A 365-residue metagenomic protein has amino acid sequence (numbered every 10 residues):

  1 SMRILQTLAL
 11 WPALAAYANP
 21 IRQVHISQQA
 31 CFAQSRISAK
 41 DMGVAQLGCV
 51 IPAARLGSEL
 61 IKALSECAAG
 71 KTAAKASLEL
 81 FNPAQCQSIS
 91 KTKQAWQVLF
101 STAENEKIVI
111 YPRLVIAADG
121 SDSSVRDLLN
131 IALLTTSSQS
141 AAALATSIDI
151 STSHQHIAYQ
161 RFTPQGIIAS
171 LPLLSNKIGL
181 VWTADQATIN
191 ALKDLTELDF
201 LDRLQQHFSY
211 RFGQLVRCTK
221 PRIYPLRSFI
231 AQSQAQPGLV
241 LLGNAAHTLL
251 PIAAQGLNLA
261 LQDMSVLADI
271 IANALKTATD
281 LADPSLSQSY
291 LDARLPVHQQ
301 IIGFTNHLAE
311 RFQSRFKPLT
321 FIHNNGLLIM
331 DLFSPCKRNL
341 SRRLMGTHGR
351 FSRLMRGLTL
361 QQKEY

Functional and structural regions predicted by a protein language model:
S1-I21: Glycine-rich FAD cofactor-binding loop and adjacent beta-loop-alpha segment at the N-terminus of flavoprotein
M2, Q23, A53-G57, I61 (+8 more regions): A general structural signal for well-ordered alpha-helical segments in protein cores
L5, L60, S170: Residue-level signal for inorganic ion chemistry
L14-L128, S137-A141: Conserved N-terminal helical subregion
K91, H154, A260: Pyridoxal 5′-phosphate
S101-V109, L114-P221: Conserved FAD-binding catalytic core of PHBH/FMO-like flavoproteins
N190-A282: FAD/FMN-dependent oxidoreductases across multiple families
D269-Y365: C-terminal helical "tail/cap" subdomain of flavin- and related membrane-associated enzymes
